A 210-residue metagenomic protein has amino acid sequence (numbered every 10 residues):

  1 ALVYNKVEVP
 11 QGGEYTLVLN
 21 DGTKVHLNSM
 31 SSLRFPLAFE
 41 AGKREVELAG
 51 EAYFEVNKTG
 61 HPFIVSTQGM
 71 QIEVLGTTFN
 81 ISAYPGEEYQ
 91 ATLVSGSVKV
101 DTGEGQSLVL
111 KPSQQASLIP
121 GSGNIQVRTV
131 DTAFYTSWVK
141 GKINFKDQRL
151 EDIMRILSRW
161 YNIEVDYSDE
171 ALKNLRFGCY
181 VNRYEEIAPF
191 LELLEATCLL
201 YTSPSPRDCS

Functional and structural regions predicted by a protein language model:
L2-P120: Short, small/hydrophobic-biased targeting/export segments
N5-K6, I81-P85, F134-R149, Y167-F190: Short acidic/polar beta-strand-loop edge motifs in secreted extracellular and Gram-negative envelope-associated
G22, N144-D166, R183-L200: Amphipathic, non-transmembrane alpha-helical segments in extracytoplasmic/periplasmic proteins
E51, G96, T129-T132, S210: Secondary-structure transition/turn motif
G60-P62, N162-E164, R176, Y180: Exposed beta-strand and adjacent loop surfaces of beta-rich binding modules that mediate intermolecular recognition
K99, W160, S205: Detector for the N-terminal beta1/A-loop initiation region of ABC nucleotide-binding domains
N124-S137: A short, charged helix-loop
Y201-S210: Single conserved hydrophobic/aromatic residue that forms the stacking wall/gate of nucleotide- or nucleobase-binding
